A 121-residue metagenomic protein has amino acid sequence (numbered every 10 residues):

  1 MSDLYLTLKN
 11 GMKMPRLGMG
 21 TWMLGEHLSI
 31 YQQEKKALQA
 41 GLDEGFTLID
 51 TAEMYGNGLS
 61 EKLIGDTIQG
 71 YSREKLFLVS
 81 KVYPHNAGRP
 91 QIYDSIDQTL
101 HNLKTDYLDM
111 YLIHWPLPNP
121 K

Functional and structural regions predicted by a protein language model:
M1-L76: N-terminal binding-site loop/beta-alpha segment at the start of enzyme catalytic domains that lines or forms
W22-L24, A52-M54, K81-H85, I113-P116: Active-site beta-loop-alpha junctions enriched in small/polar residues
L28-S29, T47, A87-K121: Glycine/proline-rich, positively charged, aromatic-decorated active-site loop/lid region on the catalytic face
F77-V79, D109: A structural signal for isolated positions on well-ordered beta-strands in alpha/beta enzyme cores
